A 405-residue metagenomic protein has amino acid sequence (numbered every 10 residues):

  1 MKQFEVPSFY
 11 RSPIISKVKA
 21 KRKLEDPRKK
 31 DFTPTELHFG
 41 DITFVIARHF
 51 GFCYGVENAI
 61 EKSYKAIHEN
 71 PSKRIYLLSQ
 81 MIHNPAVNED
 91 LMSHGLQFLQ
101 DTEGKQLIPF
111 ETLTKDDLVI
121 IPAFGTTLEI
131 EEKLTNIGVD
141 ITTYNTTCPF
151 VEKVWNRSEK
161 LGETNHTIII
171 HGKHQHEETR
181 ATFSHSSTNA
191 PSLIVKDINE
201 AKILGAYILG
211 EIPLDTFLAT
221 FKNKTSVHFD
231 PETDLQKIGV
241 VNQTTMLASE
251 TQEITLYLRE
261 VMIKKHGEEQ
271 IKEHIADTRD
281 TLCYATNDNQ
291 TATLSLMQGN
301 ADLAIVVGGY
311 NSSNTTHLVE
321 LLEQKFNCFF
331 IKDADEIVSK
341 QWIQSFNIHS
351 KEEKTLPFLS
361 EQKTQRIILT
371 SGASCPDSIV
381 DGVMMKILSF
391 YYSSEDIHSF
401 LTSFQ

Functional and structural regions predicted by a protein language model:
M1-Q405: The feature marks the mature, well-folded catalytic cores of soluble enzymes
